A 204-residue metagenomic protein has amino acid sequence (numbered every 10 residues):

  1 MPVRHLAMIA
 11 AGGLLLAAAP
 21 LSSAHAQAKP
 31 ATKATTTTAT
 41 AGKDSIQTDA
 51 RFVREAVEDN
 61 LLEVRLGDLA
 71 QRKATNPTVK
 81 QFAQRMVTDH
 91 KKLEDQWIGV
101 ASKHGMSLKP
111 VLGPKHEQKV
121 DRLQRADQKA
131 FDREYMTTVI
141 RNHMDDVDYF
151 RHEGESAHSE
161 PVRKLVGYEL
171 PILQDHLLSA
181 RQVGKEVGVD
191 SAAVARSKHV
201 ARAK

Functional and structural regions predicted by a protein language model:
P2-K204: His/Met- and acidic-residue-enriched segments that coordinate or traffic transition-metal cofactors and support
